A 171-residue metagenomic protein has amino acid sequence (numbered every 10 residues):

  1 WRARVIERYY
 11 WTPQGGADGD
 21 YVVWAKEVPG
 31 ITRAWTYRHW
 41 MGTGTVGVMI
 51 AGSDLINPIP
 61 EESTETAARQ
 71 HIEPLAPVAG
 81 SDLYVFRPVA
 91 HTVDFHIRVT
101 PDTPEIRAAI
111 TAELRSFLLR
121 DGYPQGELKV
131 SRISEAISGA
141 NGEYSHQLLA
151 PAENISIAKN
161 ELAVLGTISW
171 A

Functional and structural regions predicted by a protein language model:
W1-Y9: Catalytic P-loop NTP-binding/switch module of NTPases
Y10-E127: Carbohydrate-recognition loop of C-type lectin domains
A108-A171: An aromatic-glycine-centered, glycine-rich loop/turn in mixed alpha/beta architecture
